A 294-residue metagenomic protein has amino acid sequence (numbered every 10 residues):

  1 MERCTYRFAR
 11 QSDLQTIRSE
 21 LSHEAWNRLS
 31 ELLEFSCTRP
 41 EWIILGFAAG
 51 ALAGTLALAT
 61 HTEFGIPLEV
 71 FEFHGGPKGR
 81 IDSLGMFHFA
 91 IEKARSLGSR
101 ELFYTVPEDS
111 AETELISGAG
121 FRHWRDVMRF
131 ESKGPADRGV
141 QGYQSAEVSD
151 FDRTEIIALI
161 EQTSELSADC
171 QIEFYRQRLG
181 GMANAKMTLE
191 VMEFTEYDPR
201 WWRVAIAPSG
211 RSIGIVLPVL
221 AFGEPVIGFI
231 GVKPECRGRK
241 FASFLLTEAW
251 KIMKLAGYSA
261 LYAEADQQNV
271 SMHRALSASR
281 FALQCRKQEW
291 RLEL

Functional and structural regions predicted by a protein language model:
M1-S30, V140-M182: Short amphipathic alpha-helix that is part of the acyltransferase structural core
A9, F73, I230-V232, A265: Hydrophobic adenine-recognition pocket in adenosine-nucleotide-binding enzymes
L21, S30-E92, S212-P225, K233: Conserved donor-binding loop and adjoining core beta-sheet/short helix segment in diverse acyl/aminoacyl transferases
L21-A49, A57, Q171-A207: Active-site rim helix/loop that mediates acceptor-substrate recognition in acyltransferases
G76-Q144, S149, Q288-E293: Acyl-donor-binding surface of acyltransferase catalytic domains
G79-E92, V232, G238-K251, L255 (+2 more regions): Conserved acetyl-CoA-binding loop-helix of GNAT-fold acetyltransferases
L102-V106, I227, L261-A265: Conserved hydrophobic beta-strand within the GNAT/NAT acetyltransferase core sheet that lines the active-site cleft
E108-R125, S243, Q267-C285: Conserved active-site alpha-helix within GNAT-family acetyltransferase domains
